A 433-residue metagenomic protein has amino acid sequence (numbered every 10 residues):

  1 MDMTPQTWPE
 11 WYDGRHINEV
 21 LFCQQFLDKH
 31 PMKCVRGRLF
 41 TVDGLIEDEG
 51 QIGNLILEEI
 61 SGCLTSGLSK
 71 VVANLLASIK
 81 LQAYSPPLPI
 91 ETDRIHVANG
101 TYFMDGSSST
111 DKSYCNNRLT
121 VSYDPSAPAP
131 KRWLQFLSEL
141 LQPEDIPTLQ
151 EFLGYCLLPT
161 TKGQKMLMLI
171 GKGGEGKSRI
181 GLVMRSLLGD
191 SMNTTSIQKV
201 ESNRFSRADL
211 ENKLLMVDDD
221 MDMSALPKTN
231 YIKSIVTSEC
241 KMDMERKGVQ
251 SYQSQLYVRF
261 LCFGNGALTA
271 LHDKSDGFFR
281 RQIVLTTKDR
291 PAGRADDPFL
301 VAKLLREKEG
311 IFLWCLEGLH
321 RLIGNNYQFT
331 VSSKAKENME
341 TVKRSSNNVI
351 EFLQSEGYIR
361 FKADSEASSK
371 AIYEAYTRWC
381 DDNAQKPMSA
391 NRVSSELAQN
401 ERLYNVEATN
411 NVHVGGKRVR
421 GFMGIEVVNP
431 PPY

Functional and structural regions predicted by a protein language model:
M1-H30, F40, L45-D48, P125-E139 (+4 more regions): Replication-associated primase and helicase/ATPase modules
M1-S122, M388: Intein modules and their embedded homing endonuclease domains
Y12-L21, R185-D190, A225-M242, S394-S395: A short, contiguous, amphipathic alpha-helix enriched in charged residues
L27-I52, H96-L214, I283-L285, F312-C315 (+3 more regions): P-loop NTPase catalytic core of nucleic-acid-dependent motor ATPases
L188-D190, T195-R204, L226-T229, D243-S251 (+4 more regions): Positively charged interface segments
S206-V249: Conserved nucleotide-sensing/catalytic segment adjacent to the nucleotide-binding pocket in NTP-handling enzymes
N212-L215, L256-F260: Loop/turn-to-beta-strand initiation segments
L305-N348: Phosphate-handling catalytic cores of nucleic-acid transaction enzymes
